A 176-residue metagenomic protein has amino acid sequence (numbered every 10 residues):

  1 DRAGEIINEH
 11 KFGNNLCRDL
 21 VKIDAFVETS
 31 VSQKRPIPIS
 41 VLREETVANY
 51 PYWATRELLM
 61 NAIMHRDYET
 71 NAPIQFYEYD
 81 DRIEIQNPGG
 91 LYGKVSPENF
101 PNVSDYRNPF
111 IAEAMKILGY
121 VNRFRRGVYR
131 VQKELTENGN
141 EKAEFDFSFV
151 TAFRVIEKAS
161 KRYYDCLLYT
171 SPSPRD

Functional and structural regions predicted by a protein language model:
D1-K22, Y50-Y163: Conserved beta-strand-loop-beta-strand hairpin that lines the nucleotide-binding pocket of ATP/GTP-utilizing enzymes
D19-Q33: Glycine-rich, acidic and aromatic/proline-enriched surface loops and short helix-turn segments that act as binding
T29, I39-S40, S104-R107: Short, motif-level signal for alpha-helix interfacial/capping segments enriched in acidic residues and aromatics/proline
T29-I37, M64, Y68: Conserved helix-loop functional segments at active or binding sites
K34-R56: Conserved short strand/loop->alpha-helix "switch" segment adjacent to the catalytic nucleotide/phosphoryl-transfer site
Y169-D176: Conserved small/polar residues in nucleotide/adenosyl-binding loops
